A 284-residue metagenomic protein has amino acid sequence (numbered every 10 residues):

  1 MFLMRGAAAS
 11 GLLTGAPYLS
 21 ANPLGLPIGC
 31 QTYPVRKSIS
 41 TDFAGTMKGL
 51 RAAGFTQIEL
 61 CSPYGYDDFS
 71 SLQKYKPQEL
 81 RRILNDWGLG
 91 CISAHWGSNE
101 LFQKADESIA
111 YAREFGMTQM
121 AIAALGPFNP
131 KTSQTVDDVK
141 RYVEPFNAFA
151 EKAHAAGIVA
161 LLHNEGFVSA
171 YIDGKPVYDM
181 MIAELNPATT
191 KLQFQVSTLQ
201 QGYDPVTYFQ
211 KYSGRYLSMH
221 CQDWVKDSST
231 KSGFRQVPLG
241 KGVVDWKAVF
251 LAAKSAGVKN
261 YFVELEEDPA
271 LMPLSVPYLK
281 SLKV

Functional and structural regions predicted by a protein language model:
M1-A21: N-terminal export signals
G6-A7, L12-L13, Y64, G90 (+1 more regions): Active-site acidic/histidine proton-transfer and metal-coordination neighborhood in alpha/beta enzyme cores
P17-G49: C-terminal segment of N-terminal export signals and the immediately downstream linker at the start of the mature
L26-Q31, I58-L60, C91-A94, M120-I122 (+4 more regions): Hydrophobic faces of well-ordered beta-strands that scaffold small-molecule active sites in alpha/beta enzyme cores
C30, L50, I58, L84 (+5 more regions): Conserved, mostly hydrophobic/aromatic
M47-A52, L72-G90, D106-M117, N147-A155 (+3 more regions): Acidic (Asp/Glu)-rich catalytic clusters
E59-E79: Glycine-rich, proline-tolerant flexible connector loops at the mouths of alpha/beta enzymes
H154-V243: Acidic/histidine-rich catalytic cores of soluble enzymes
